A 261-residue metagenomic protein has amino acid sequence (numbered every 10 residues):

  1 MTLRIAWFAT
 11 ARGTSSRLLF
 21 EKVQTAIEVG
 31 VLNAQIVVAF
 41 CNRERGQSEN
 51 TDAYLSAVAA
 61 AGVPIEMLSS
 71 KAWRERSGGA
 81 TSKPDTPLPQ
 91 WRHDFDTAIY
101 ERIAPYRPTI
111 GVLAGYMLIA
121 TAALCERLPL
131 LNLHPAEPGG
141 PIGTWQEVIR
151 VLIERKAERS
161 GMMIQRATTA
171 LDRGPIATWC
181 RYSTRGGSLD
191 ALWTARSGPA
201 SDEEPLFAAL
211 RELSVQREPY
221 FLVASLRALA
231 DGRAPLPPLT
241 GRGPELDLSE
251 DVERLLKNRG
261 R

Functional and structural regions predicted by a protein language model:
M1-R261: One-carbon transfer enzymes
